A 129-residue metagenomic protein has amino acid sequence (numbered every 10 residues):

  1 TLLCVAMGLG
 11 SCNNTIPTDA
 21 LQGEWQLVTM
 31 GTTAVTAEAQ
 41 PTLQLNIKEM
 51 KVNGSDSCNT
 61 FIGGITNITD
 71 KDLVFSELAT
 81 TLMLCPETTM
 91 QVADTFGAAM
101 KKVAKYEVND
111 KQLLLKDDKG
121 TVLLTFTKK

Functional and structural regions predicted by a protein language model:
T1-L2: Sec-dependent signal peptide recognition, specifically the positively charged N-region followed immediately by
A6-L9: Bacterial Sec-type N-terminal signal peptides, specifically the leucine/valine-rich hydrophobic h-region
C12-K129: Lipid interaction determinants
